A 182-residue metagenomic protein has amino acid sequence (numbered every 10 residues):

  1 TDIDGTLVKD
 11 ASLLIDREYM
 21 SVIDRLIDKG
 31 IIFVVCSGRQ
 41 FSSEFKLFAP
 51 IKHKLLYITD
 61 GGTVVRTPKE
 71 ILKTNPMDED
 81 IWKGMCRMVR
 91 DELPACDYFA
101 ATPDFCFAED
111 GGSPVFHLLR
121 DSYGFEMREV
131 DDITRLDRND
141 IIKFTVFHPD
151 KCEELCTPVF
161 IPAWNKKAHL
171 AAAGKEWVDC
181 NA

Functional and structural regions predicted by a protein language model:
T1-S12: Asp-based phosphoryl-transfer active-site loop
D2-D4, G61, D179: Acidic active-site catalytic centers that drive phospho-/nucleotidyl reactions and related ester hydrolyses
L7-K9, V65-K69, W177-D179: A short acidic, helix-capping loop that chelates divalent metal ions and anchors anionic groups
V8, F45, T157: A short local structural element in Rossmann-fold oxidoreductases
K9-D10, L72-K73, K143: Short, contiguous strand/loop micro-motifs
L14-H117: Active-site phosphate-binding/coordination module
M88, A95-A182: Conserved acidic, metal-coordinating active-site core of Asp-based, Mg2+-dependent phosphoryl-transfer enzymes
